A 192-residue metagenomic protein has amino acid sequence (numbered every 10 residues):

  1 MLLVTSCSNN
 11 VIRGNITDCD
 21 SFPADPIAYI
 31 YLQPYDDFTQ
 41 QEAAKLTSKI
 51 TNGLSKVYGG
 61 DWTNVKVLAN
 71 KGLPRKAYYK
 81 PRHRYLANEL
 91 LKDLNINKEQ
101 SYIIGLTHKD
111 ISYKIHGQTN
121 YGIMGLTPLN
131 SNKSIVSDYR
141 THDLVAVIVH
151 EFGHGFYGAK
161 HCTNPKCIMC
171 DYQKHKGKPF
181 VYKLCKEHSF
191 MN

Functional and structural regions predicted by a protein language model:
T5-S6: C-terminal motif of bacterial Sec signal peptides marking the signal peptidase cleavage site
N10-R13, N88, K176, M191: Secreted/processed peptides and extracellular or luminal domains of membrane proteins
N15-D25: Short boundary motifs at domain starts and secondary-structure transition points
P23-A43: Fold-level signature of zinc-dependent metallopeptidase catalytic domains
A44-I148: Metzincin-family zinc-dependent endopeptidase catalytic domain
N120-D143, A159-N192: Metalloprotease/metallohydrolase-associated module, dominated by Zn2+-dependent proteases
V147-A159: Catalytic glutamate of the conserved HExxH
